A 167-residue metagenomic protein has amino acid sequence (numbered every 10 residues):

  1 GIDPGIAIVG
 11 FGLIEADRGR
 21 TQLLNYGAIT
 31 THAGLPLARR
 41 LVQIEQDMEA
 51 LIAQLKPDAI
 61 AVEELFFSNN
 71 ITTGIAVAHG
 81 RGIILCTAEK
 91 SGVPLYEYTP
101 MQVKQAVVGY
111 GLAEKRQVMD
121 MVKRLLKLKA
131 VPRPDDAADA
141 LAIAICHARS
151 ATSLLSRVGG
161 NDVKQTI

Functional and structural regions predicted by a protein language model:
G1-I167: Phosphate- and other anionic-substrate recognition elements at nucleic-acid/protein interfaces
